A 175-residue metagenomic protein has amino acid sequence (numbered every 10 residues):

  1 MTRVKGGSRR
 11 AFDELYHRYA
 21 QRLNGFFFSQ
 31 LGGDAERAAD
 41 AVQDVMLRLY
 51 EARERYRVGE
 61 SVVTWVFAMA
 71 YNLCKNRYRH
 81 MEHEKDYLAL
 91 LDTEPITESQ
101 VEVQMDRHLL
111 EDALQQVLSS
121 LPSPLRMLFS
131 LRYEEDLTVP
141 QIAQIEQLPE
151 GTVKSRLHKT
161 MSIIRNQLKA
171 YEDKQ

Functional and structural regions predicted by a protein language model:
V4, Y19, L23, F27 (+5 more regions): Short, small-hydrophobic-rich alpha-helical interface motif
K5-E14, G25-D44, I145, E150 (+1 more regions): Short, charged helix-capping/linker segments at alpha-helix termini
K5-G6, L31-G33, Q43-S61, H80-M81: Sigma70-family region 2
Y16, F28, R132-E134, H158: Short amphipathic helical patch at the helix-1/turn junction of helix-turn-helix
Y16-A35, A52, L118, Q167-A170: Amphipathic, Lys/Arg- and hydrophobic-enriched alpha-helical face
E51-V58, A68-L88, R107, K159: Arg/Lys-rich amphipathic alpha helix in sigma70-family domain 2
T93-S119: Acidic, proline/glycine-rich intrinsically disordered inter-domain spacer in sigma factors
L114, L125, E134, V139-P140 (+1 more regions): DNA-recognition helix of helix-turn-helix
